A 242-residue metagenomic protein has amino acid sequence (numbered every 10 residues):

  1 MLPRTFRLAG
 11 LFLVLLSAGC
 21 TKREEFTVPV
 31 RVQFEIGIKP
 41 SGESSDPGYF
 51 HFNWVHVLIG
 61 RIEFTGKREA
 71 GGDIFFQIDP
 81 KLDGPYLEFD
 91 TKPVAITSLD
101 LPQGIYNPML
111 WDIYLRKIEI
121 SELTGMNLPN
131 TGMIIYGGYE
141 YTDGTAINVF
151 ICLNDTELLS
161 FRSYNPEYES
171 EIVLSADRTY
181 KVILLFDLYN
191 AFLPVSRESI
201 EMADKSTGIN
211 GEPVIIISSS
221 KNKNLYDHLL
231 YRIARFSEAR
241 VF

Functional and structural regions predicted by a protein language model:
M1-A9: Bacterial N-terminal signal peptides that target proteins for export
S17-G19: C-terminal motif of bacterial Sec signal peptides marking the signal peptidase cleavage site
T21-F242: A short, solvent-exposed, low-complexity linear motif enriched for acidic/polar residues with Pro/Gly/Ser/Thr
